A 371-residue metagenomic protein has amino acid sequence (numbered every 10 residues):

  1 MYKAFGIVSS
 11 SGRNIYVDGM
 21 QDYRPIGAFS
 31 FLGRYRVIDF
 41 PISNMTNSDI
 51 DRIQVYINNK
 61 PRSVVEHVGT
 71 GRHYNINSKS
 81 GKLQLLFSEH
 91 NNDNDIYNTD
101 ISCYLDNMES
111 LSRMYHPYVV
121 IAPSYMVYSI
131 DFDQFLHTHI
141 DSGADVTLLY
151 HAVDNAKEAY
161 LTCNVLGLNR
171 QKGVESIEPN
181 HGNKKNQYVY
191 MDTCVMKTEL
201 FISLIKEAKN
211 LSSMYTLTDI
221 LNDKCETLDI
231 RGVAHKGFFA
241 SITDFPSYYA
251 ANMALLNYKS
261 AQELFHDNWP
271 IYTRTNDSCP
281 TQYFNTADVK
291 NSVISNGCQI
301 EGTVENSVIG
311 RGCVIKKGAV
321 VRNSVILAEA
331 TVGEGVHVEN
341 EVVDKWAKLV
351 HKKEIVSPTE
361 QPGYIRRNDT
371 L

Functional and structural regions predicted by a protein language model:
M1-A254, I365: Unchanged
M1-S10, E199, K209-L371: Left-handed beta-helix
